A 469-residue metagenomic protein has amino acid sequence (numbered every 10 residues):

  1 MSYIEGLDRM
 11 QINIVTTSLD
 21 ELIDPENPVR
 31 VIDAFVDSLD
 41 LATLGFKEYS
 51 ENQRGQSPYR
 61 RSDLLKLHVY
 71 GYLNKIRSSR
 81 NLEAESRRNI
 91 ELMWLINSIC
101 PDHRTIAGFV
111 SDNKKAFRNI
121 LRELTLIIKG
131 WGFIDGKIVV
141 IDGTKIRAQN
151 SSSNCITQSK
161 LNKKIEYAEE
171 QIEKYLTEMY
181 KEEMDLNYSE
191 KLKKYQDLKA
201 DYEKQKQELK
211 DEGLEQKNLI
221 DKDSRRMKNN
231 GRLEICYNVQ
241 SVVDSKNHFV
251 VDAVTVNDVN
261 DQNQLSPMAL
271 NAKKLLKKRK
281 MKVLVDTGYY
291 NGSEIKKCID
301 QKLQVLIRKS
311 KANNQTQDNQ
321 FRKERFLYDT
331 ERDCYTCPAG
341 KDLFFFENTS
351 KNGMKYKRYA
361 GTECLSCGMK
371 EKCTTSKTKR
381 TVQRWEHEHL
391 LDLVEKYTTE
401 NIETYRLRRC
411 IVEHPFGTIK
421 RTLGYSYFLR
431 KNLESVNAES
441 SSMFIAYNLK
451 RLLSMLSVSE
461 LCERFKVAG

Functional and structural regions predicted by a protein language model:
M1-R30: Hydrophobic alpha-helical membrane-insertion signals
Y3-E5, H68, K75-R88, I99-G469: Anion-binding and metal-coordination hotspots
D8, N13-T17, Q53, L95 (+2 more regions): A generic, residue-level signal for flexible/boundary positions that often mark functional hotspots
E21, G55-R60, G71-K75, L95 (+1 more regions): Short secondary-structure transition/capping motifs
I23-V69, E386: Basic, short loop/linker segments at the boundary and entry of helix-turn-helix/winged-helix-like folds
D40, Q53, R61, S86-I96 (+1 more regions): Helical catalytic core of nucleic-acid polymerases
